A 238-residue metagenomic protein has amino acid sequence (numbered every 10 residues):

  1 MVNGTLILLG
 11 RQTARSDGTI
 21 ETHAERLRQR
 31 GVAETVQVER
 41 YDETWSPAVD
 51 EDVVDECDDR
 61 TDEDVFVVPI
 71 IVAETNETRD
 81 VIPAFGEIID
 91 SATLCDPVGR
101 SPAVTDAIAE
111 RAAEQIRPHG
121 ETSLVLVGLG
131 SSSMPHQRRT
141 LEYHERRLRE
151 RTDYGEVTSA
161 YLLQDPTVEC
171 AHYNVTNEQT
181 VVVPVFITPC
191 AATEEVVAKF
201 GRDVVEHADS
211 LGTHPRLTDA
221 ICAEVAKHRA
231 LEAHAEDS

Functional and structural regions predicted by a protein language model:
M1-S238: Active-site-proximal alpha-helix that buttresses catalytic centers in soluble enzyme cores
